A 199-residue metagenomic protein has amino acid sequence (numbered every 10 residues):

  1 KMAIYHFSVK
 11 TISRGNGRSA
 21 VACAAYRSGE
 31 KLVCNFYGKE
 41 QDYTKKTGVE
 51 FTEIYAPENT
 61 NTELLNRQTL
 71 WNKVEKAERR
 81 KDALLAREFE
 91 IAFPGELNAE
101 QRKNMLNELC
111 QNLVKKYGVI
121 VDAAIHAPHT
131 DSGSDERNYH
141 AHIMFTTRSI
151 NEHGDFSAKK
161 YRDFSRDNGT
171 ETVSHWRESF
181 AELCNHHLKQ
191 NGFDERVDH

Functional and structural regions predicted by a protein language model:
K1-H199: N-terminal nicking endonuclease/strand-transfer module with a His-rich metal-binding environment and a catalytic Tyr
